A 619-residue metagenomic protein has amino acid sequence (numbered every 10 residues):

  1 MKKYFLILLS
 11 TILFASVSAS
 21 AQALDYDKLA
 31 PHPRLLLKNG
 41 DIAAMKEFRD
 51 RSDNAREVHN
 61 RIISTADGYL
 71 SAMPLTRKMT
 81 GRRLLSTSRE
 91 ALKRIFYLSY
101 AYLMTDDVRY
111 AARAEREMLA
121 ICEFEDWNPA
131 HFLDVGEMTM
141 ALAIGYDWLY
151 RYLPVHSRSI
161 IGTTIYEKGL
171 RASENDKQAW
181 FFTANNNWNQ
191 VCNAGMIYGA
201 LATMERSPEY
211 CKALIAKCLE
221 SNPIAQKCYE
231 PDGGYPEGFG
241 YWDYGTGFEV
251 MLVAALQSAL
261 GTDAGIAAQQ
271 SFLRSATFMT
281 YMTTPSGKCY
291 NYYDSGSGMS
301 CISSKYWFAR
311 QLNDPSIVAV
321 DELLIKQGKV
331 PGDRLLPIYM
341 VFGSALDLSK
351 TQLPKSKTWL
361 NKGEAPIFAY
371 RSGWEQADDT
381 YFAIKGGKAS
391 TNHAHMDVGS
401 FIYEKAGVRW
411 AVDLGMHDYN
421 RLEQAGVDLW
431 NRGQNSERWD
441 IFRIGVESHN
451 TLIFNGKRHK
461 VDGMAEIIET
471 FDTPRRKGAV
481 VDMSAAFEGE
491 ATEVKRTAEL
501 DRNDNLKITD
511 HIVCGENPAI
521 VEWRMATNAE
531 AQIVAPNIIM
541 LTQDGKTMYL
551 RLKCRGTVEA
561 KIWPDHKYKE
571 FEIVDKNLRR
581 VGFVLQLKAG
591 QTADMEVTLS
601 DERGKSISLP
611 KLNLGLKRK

Functional and structural regions predicted by a protein language model:
M1-Y4: Positively charged n-region of N-terminal signal peptides that target proteins for export
I7-S16: Bacterial N-terminal signal peptides
A15-D25: Bacterial Sec-dependent signal peptides at the C-terminal "C-region" and cleavage site
A21-A23, E322-K329, L422-K619: CBM-like, beta-strand-rich accessory domains located in the C-terminal region of large, secreted polysaccharide-active
Y26, P33-R51, A55-K288, S295-G296: Aromatic-lined, polymer-binding surfaces characteristic of secreted/periplasmic polysaccharide-degrading enzymes
D27, P33, S372-N435, I441-V446: Terminal accessory carbohydrate-recognition/targeting modules of carbohydrate-active enzymes
N54-E57, I63-R77, S356-W359, E364-I367 (+3 more regions): Beta-sandwich/jelly-roll carbohydrate-recognition scaffolds of carbohydrate-active enzymes
T203, Y244-W410, F471-R476, V480-D482 (+2 more regions): Carbohydrate-active enzyme catalytic cores, enriched for enzymes that act on polyanionic acidic polysaccharides
